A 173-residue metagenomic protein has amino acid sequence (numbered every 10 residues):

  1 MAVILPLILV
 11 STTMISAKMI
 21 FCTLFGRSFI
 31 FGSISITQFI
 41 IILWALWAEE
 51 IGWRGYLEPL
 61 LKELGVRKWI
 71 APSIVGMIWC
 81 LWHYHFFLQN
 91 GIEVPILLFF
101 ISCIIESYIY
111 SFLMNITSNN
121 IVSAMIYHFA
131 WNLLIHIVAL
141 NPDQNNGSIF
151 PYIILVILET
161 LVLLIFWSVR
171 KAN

Functional and structural regions predicted by a protein language model:
M1-L46, W131, H136-N173: Specific transmembrane helices
I8, T12, F39, L43 (+6 more regions): Residue-level signature of the transmembrane alpha-helical core of multi-pass small-molecule transporters
S16, L57, E106-Y110: Hydrophobic/aromatic residues in alpha-helical transmembrane segments
S28-F39, L88-I101: Juxtamembrane helix-entry segments on the extracytoplasmic side of multipass membrane proteins
A48-V75, F112-N120: Membrane-interface helix/loop boundary segments of multi-pass membrane proteins
I51-G52, Y56-L57, L81, H85 (+2 more regions): Active-site His/Glu-centered metal-binding helix of metallohydrolases
W69-G91: Membrane-helix boundary elements
I96-I153: Functionally important transmembrane alpha-helices
